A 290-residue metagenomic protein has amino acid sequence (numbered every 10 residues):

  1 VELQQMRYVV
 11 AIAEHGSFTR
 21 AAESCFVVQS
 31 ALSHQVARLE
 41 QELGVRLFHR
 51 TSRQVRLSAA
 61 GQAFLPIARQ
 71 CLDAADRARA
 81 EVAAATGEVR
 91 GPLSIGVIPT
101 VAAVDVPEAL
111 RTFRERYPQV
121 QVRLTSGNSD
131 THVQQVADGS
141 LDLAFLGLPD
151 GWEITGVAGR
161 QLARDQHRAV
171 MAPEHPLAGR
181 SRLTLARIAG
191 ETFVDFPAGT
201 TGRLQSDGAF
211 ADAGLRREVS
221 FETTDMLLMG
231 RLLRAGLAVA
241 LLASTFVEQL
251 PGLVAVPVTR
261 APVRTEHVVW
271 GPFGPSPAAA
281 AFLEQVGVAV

Functional and structural regions predicted by a protein language model:
I12-V28: Short helix-boundary/capping micro-motifs
L39-E40, F113: Conserved amphipathic alpha-helical core elements
E40-A59: A short LG(V/I)-centered, amphipathic sequence patch enriched for acidic residue(s) preceding the LG motif
R90-E153, T223: Central regulatory/effector-binding core of bacterial HTH transcription factors
R116, G127-G190, S244-P251: Acidic, Gly/Pro-rich loop/turn segments at junctions of secondary structure
N128-L141, G147, G199-V254: Hydrophobic hinge/microswitch elements
G147, L177-L185, E191-A213, S276-E284: Secondary-structure junction motif
W152-Q161, D165, L227-G274: Beta-alpha-beta core module
